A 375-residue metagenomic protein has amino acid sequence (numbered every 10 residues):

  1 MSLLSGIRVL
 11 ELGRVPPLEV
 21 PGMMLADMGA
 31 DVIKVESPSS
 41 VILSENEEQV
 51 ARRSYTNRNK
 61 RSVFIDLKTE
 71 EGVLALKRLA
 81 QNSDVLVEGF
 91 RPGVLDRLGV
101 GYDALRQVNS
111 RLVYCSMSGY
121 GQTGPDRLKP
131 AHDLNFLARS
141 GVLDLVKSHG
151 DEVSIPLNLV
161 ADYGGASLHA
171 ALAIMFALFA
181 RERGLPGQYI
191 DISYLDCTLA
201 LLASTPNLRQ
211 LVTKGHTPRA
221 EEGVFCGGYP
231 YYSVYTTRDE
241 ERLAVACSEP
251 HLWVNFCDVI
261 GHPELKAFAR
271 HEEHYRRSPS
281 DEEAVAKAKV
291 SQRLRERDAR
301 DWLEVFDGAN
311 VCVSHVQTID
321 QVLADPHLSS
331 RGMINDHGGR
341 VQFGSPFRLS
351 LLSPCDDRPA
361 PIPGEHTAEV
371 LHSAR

Functional and structural regions predicted by a protein language model:
M1-R183, I362, H366-R375: N-terminal helix-loop segment corresponding to the beta1-alpha1 unit of nucleotide/adenylate-binding folds
S2, M333, H337-R375: Flexible, small-/acidic-enriched active-site or ligand-binding loops
R53, R219-G227, S233-V234, D281 (+2 more regions): Short Gly/Pro-enriched turn/cap motifs at secondary-structure boundaries
Y120-G121, Y194-L201, D239-E241, C247-L252 (+1 more regions): Glycine-rich beta-alpha junction loops
Q122, D151-A161, E182-T198, T217-F225 (+1 more regions): Conserved Rossmann-fold dehydrogenase catalytic segment
S167-G187, A200, S204-T213, C257-E264: Oxidoreductase and adenylate-handling cofactor-binding alpha/beta cores
Y231-A309, V313: Aromatic-enriched alpha-helical interface/lid elements that frame and gate functional surfaces
D307-L328: Conserved PLP cofactor-binding pocket of PLP-dependent enzymes
